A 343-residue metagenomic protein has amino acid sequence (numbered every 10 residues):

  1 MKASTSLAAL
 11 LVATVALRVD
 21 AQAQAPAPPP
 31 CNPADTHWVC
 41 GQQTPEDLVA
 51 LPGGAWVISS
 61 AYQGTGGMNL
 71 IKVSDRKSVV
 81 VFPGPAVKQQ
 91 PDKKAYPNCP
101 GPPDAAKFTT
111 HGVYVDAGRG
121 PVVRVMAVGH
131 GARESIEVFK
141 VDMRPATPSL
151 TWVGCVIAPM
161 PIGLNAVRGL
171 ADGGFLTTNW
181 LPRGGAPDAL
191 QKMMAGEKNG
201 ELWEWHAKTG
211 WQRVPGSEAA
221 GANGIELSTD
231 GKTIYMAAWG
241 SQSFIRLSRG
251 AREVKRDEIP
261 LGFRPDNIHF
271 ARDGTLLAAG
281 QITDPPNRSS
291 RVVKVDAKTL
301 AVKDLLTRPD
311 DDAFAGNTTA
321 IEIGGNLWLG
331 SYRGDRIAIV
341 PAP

Functional and structural regions predicted by a protein language model:
A25-T44, L150, K303-D304, R308: A short helix->beta-strand "capping" segment at the edge of beta-propeller domains
H37-M68: Beta-strand-rich domains and repeat architectures in extracellular enzymes and scaffolds, especially beta-propellers
G41-G53, V87-R119, W152, I157-F175 (+4 more regions): Beta-rich, blade/repeat-based domains predominating in secreted/periplasmic proteins but also intracellular
V57-Q89: Beta-propeller domains
S59-Q63, A127-G129, T177-E197, A278-S289 (+1 more regions): Short, conserved, GDST-rich strand-edge loop motifs in beta-rich repeat architectures
V73, K140-P148, S248-A251, V295-T299 (+1 more regions): Short loop/turn segments immediately following beta-strands, especially the blade-tip and inter-blade linker loops
G262-L306: Loop/turn-rich, solvent-exposed surfaces of beta-rich toroidal or solenoidal domains
G316-P343: Blade-level signature of beta-propeller repeat domains, shared across WD40, Kelch, NHL, RCC1 and BNR/Asp-box propellers
